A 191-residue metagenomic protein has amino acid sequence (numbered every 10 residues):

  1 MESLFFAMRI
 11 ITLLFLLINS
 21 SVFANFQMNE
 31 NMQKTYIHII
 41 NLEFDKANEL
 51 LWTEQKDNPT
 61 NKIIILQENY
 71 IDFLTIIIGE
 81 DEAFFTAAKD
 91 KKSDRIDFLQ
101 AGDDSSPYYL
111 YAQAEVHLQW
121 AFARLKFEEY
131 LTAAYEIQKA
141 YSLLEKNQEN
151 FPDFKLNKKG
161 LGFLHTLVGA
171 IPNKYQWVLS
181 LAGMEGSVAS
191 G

Functional and structural regions predicted by a protein language model:
M1-I11: Positively charged n-region of N-terminal signal peptides that target proteins for export
I10-N19: Sec-dependent N-terminal signal peptides
V22-F26: Boundary at the C-terminal end of the N-terminal hydrophobic targeting segment
M28-E30, H38-L50, E68-S190: Short coil/linker segments at helix-helix boundaries
T53-E54: Hydrophobic alpha-helical membrane-insertion signals
I64: N-terminal glycine-rich anion-binding loops that anchor highly charged ligand groups
